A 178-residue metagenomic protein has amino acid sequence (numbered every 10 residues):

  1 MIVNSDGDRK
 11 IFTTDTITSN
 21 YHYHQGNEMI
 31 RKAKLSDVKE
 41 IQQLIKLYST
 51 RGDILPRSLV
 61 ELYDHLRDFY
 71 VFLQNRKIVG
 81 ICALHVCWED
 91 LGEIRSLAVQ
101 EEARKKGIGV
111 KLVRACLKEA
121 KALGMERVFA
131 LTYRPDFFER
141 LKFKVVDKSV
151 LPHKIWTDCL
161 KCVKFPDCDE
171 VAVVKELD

Functional and structural regions predicted by a protein language model:
I2-D8, I17, Y21: N-terminal amphipathic/hydrophobic targeting modules at extreme N-termini, encompassing cleavable Sec/SRP-type signal
R9-K10, Q25, K77: Charged/polar low-complexity intrinsically disordered segments
N20-L55, L73, E170-D178: Short amphipathic alpha-helix that is part of the acyltransferase structural core
L35-S36, Q43-L91, R95, Q100: Acetyl-CoA-dependent GNAT
K77, Q100-K111, L123, R140: Conserved glycine-rich acetyl-CoA-binding loop
K105-K118, A130: Conserved acetyl-CoA-binding loop-helix of GNAT-fold acetyltransferases
E126, T132-D158: Conserved active-site alpha-helix within GNAT-family acetyltransferase domains
L151-D178: C-terminal "cap" of GNAT-fold acetyltransferases
